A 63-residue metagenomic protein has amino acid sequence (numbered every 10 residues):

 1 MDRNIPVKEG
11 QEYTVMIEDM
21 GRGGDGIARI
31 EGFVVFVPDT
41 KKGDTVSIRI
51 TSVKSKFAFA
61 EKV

Functional and structural regions predicted by a protein language model:
M1-V63: SAM-dependent transferase fold signal centered on methyltransferase-like domains, encompassing both Class I
